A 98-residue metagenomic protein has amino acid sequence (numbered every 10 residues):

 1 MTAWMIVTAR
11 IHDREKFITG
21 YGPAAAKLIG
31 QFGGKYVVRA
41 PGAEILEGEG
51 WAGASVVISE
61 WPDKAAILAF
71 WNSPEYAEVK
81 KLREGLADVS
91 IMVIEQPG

Functional and structural regions predicted by a protein language model:
M1-L68, N72, E95-G98: Short S/T/G/P-rich N-terminal loop/turn motif that feeds into the first structured element of a domain
I67-D88, M92: C-terminal structural segments of small proteins and small subunits
